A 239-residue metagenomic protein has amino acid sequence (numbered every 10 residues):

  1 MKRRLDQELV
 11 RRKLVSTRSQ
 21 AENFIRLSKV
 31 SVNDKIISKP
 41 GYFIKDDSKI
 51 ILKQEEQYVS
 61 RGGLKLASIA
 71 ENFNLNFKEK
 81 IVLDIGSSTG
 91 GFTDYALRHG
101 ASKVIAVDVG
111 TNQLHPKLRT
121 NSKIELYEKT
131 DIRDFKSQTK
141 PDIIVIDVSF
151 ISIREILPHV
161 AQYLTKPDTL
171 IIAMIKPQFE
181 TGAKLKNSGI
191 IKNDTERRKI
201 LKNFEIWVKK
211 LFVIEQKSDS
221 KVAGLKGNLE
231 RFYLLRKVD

Functional and structural regions predicted by a protein language model:
M1-S48: A basic, amphipathic helix-loop patch mediating RNA/tRNA/ribosome contacts
R61-K80: Conserved alpha-helix/loop element of class I SAM-dependent methyltransferases that forms part of the SAM/SAH-binding
K78-S88: Conserved class I S-adenosyl-L-methionine
G90-G91, N112: Glycine-rich SAM-binding Motif I of class I
Y95-K103, D168: Conserved S-adenosyl-L-methionine
I105-E155: S-adenosyl-L-methionine
P167-G182: Conserved beta-strand signature within the Rossmann-like core of class I S-adenosyl-L-methionine
V222-D239: Core SAM-dependent methyltransferase catalytic element
